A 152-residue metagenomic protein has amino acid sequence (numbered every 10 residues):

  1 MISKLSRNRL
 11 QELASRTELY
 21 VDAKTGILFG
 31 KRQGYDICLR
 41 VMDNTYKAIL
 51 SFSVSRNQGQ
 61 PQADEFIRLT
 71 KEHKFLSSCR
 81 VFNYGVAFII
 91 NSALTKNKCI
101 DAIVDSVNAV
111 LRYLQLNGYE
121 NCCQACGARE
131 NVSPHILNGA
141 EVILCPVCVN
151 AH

Functional and structural regions predicted by a protein language model:
K4-R7, I143, A151-H152: N-terminal pre-first-transmembrane soluble regions of secretory-pathway and organelle membrane proteins
R7-L10, T17-A23, I27-R32, D36-A125 (+1 more regions): Charged, low-complexity intrinsically disordered regions
L39, V147-N150: Long, low-complexity regulatory tails in eukaryotic proteins
C123-C126, C145-C148: Short cysteine-rich clusters marking metal-coordination/redox-active sites
N131-V132, N150: Short functional micro-motifs and their immediate structural scaffolds
N138-P146: Short cysteine/histidine-rich metal-coordination sites, predominantly Zn2+-binding motifs
